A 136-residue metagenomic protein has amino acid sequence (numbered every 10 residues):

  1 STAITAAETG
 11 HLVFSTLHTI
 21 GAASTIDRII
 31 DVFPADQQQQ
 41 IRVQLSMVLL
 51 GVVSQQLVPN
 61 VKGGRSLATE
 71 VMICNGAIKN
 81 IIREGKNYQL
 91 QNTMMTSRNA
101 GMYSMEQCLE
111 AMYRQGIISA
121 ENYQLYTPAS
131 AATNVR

Functional and structural regions predicted by a protein language model:
S1-R136: Short, flexible helix-loop junctions that flank or precede catalytic/ligand sites
